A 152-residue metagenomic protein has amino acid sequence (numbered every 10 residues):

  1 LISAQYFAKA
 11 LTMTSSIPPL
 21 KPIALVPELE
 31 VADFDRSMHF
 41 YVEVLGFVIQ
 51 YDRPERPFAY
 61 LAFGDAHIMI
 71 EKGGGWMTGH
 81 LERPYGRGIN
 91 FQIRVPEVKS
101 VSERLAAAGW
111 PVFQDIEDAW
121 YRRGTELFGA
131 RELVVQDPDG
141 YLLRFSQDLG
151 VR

Functional and structural regions predicted by a protein language model:
Y6-M38, I89-I93, F128, R144-R152: N-terminal beta-strand motif that seeds the catalytic metal site of vicinal oxygen chelate
P18-L20, A59, W110-F113: A generic "structured core" feature
E28-I68: Core segments of cupin and vicinal oxygen chelate
A32-D35, G88-L142: Vicinal oxygen chelate
P57, W120, D148-R152: A short acidic/small-residue loop/turn micro-motif
M69-E71, L143-R144: Conserved beta-strand in the GNAT
I70-L81: Short, charge-rich, low-complexity interaction segments located in flexible loops at or near secondary-structure
